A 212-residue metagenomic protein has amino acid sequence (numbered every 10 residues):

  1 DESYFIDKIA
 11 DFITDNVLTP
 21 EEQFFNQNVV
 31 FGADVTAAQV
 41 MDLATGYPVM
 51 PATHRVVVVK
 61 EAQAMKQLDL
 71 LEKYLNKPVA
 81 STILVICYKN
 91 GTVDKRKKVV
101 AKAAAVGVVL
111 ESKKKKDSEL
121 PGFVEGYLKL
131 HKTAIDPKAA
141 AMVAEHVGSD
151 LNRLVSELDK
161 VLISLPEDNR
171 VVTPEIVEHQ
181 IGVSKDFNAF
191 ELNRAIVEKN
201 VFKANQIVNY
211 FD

Functional and structural regions predicted by a protein language model:
D1-D212: Conserved beta/loop motifs at nucleotide-recognition and modification sites
